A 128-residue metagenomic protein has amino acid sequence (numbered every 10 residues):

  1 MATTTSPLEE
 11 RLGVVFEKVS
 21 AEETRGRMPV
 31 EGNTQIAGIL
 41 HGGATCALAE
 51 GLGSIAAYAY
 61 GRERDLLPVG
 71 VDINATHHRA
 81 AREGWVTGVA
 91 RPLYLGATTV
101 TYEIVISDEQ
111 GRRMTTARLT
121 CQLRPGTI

Functional and structural regions predicted by a protein language model:
M1-I128: Terminal targeting signals and extreme-terminal segments of soluble enzymes
